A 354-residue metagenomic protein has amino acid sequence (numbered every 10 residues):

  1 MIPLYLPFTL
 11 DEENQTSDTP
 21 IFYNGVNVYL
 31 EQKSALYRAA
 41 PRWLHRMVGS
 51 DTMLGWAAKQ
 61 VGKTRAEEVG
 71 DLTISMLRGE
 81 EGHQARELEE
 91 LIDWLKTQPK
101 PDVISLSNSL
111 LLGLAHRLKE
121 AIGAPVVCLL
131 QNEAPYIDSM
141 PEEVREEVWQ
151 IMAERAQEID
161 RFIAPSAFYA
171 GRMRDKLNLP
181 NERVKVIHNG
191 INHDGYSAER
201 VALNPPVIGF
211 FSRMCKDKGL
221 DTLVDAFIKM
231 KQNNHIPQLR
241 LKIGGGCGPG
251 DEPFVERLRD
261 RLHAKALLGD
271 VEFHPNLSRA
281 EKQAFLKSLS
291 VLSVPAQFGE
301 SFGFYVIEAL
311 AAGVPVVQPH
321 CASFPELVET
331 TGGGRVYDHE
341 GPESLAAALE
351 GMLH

Functional and structural regions predicted by a protein language model:
P3-E90: A conserved catalytic-core segment of Leloir-type glycosyltransferases
I92-K96, V144-F162: Membrane-proximal helix-turn-helix segments that form the acceptor-binding/catalytic region of lipid-linked
F168, G190: Carbohydrate-associated surface elements
R200-K218, V224-I228, K242: Conserved donor-binding/catalytic core segment of Leloir-type glycosyltransferases
R240-R259: Glycosyltransferase donor-sugar binding loop
V255-A280: Nucleotide-activated donor-binding/catalytic signature segment of Leloir-type glycosyltransferases, i.e., the conserved
K287-S301, V314: Acidic donor-binding loop of glycosyltransferase active sites
T330, R335-P342, G351-L353: Conserved acidic donor-binding segment of nucleotide-sugar-dependent glycosyltransferases
